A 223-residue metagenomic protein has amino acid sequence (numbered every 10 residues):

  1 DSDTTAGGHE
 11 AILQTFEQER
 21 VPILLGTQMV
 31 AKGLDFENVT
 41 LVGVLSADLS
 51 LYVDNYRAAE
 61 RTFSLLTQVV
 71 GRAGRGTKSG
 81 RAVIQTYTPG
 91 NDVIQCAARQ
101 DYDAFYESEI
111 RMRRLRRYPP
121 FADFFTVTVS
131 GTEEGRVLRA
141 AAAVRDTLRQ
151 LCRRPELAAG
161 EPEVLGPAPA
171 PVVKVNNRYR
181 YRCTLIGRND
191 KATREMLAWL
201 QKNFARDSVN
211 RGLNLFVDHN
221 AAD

Functional and structural regions predicted by a protein language model:
S2-D54, A59, Q68-D223: Accessory helical-bundle/CTD segments and flexible terminal tails appended to RecA-like ATPase motors
L65: Glycine-rich S-adenosyl-L-methionine
